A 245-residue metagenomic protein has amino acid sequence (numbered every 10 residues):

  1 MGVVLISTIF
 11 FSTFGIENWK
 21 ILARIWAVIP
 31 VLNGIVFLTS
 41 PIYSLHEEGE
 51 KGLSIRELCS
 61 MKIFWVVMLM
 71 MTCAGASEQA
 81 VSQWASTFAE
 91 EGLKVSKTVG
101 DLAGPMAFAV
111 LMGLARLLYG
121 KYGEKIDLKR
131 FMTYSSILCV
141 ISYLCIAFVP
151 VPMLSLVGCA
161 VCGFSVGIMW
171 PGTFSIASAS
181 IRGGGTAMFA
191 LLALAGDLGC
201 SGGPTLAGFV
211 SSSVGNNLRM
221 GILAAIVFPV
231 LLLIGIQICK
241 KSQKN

Functional and structural regions predicted by a protein language model:
M1-I42: Helix-loop-helix hairpin linking two adjacent transmembrane segments in secondary transporters
L5-I16, A89-E90, Y122-G123, S178 (+2 more regions): Interfacial helix-cap and linker-helix signal at transmembrane-aqueous boundaries of multi-pass secondary transporters
G34-P41, L223-N245: Multi-pass alpha-helical transporter architecture, strongest for 12-TM Major Facilitator/SLC carriers used
M61-G113: Extracytoplasmic gate region of multi-pass secondary transporters
R130-C145: Structural signature of the two symmetry-related core transmembrane helices
S142, M153-V161: Paired small-residue
G167-I181: Intracellular juxtamembrane helix-capping segments at the cytosolic ends of symmetry-related transmembrane helices
I181-N216: A late C-terminal transmembrane helix in Major Facilitator Superfamily
